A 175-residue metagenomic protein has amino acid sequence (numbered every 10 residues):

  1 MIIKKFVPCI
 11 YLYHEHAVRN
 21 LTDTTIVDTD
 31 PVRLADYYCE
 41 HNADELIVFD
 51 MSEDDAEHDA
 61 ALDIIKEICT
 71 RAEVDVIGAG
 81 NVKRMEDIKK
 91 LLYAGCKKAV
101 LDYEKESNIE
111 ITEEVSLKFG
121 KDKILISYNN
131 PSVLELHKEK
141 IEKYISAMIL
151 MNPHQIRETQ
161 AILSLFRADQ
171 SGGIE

Functional and structural regions predicted by a protein language model:
M1-V74, K83-E86, K121-I126, N130-R157 (+2 more regions): Conserved N-terminal beta1-alpha1 strand-loop-helix module at the mouth
E53, K89-I111, S146-I162, Q170-E175: Glycine-rich phosphate-binding active-site loops on the catalytic face of alpha/beta enzymes
A61-E113, L117: Glycine/small-residue-rich loop that forms an oxyanion/phosphate-binding "nest" at active or ligand-binding sites
